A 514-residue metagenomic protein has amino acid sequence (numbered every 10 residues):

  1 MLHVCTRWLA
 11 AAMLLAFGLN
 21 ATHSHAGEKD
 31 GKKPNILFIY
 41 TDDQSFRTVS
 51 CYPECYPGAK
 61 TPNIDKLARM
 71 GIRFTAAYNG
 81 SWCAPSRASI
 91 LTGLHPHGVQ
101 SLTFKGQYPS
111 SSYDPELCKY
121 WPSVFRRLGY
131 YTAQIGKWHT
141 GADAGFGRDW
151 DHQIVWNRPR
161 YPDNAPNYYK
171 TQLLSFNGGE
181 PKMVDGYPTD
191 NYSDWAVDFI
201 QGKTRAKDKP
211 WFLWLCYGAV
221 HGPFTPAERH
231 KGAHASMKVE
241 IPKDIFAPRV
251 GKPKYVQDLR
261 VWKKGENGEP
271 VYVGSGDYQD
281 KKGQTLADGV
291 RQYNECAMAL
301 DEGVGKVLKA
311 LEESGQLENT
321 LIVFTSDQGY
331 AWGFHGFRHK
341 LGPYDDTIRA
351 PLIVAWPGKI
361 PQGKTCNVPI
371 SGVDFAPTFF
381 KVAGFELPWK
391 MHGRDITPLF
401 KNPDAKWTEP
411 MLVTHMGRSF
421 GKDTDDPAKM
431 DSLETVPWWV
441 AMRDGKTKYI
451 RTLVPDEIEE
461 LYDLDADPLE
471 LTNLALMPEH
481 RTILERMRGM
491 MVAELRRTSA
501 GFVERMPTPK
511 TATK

Functional and structural regions predicted by a protein language model:
L2, A10-A11, F17-L453, E457-E459 (+2 more regions): Formylglycine-dependent sulfatase
